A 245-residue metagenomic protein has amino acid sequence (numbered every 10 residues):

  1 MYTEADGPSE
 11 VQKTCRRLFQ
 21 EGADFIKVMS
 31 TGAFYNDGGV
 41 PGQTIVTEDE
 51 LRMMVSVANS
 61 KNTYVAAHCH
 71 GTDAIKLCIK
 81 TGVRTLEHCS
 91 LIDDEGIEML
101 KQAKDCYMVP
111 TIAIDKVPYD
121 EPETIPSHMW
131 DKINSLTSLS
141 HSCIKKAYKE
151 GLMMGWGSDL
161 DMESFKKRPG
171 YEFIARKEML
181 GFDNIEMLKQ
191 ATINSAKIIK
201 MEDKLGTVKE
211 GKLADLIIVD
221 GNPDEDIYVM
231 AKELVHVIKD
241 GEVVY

Functional and structural regions predicted by a protein language model:
M1-D6, D131: The substrate-binding groove and active-site-proximal loops of carbohydrate-active enzymes, especially glycoside
D6-M108, N134-M154, D203: Histidine/acidic residue-rich metal-binding segments in metalloenzymes
S30, S90, P110-I114, S158-D159 (+1 more regions): Short secondary-structure boundary segments
N36-D37, I75-T81, I114-P126, K149-E150 (+2 more regions): Histidine/acidic-residue-rich catalytic or RNA/ligand-binding cores of hydrolases and nuclease-related proteins
S60, H128, S138-P223: His/Asp/Glu-enriched, well-ordered alpha-helical/loop segment that forms or immediately abuts the divalent-metal
V237: Short aromatic-centered micro-motifs
